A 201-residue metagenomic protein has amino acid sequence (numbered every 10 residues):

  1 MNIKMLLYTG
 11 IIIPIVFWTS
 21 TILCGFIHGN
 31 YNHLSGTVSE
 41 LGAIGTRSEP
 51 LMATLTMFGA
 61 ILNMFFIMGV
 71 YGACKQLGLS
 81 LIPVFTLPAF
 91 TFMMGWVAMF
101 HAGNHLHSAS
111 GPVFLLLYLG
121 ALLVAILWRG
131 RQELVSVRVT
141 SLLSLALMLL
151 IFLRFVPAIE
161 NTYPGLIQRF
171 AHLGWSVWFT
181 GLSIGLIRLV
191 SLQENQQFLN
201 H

Functional and structural regions predicted by a protein language model:
I3-F26: N-terminal signal-anchor transmembrane alpha helix
I3-I11, L77-P88, L134-S141: Interfacial segments of alpha-helical transmembrane regions
T19-H33, F92-H105, A146-P164: C-terminal ends of transmembrane alpha-helices and the immediately adjacent extracellular/lumenal or cytosolic loop
L41-I61: Interfacial helix-start motif at the membrane-water boundary
L55-F66, L116-A125, G174-I187: Hydrophobic cores of alpha-helical transmembrane segments in multi-pass inner/ER membrane proteins, independent
M57-I82, A125-Q132: Internal transmembrane alpha-helix with an interfacial aromatic "cap," most often the third helix
F90-G130: Membrane-proximal helix-loop-helix units in multi-pass membrane proteins
G130-L199: Terminal transmembrane helical module of multi-pass membrane proteins
